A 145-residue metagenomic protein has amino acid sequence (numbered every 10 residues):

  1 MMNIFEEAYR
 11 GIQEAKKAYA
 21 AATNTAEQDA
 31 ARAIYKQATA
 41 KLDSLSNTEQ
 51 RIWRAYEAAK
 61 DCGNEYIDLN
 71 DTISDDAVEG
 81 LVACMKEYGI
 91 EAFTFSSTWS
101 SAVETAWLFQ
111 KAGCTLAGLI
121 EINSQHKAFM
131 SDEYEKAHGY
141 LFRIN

Functional and structural regions predicted by a protein language model:
M1-S101: An N-terminal amphipathic alpha-helical segment
F5, F93-F95, F109, F129 (+1 more regions): Phenylalanine-focused residue identity feature
A22, W107-F109, N123, A128: General "foldedness" signal
D43, V82, F109, A117-I120 (+1 more regions): Compositionally biased amphipathic helical and low-complexity segments enriched in hydrophobic
W99, F109, A137-H138: Long, low-complexity, intrinsically disordered terminal regions
S101-V103, E133-Y134: Structural boundary micro-motifs
A102-T115: Short, aromatic/basic amphipathic alpha-helical patches
T115-N145: C-terminal edge-of-domain segments
